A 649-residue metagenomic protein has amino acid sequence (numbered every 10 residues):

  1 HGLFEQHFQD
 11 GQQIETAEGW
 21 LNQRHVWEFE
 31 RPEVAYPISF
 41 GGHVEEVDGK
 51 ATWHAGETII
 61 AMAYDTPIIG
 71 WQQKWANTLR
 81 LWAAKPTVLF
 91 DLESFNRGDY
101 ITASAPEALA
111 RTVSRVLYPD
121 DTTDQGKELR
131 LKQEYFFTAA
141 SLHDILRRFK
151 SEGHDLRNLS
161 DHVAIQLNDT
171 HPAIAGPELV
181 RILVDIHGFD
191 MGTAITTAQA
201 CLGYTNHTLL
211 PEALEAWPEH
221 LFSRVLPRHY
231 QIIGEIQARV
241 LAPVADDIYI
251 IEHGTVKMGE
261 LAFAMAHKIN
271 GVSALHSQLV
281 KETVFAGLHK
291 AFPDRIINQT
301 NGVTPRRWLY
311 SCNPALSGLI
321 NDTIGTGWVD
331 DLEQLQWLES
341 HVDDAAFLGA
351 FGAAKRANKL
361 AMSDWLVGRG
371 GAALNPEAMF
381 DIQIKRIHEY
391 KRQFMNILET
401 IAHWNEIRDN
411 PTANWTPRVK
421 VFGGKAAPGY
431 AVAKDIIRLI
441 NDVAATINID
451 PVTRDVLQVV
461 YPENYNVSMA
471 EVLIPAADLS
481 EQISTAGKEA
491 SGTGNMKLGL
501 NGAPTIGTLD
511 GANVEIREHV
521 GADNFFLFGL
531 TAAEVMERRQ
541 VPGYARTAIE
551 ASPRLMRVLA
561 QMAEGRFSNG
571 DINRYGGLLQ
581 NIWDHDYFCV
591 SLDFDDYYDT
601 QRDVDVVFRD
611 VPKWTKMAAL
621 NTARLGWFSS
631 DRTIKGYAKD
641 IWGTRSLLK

Functional and structural regions predicted by a protein language model:
H1-K649: A conserved ligand/cofactor-binding region detector
